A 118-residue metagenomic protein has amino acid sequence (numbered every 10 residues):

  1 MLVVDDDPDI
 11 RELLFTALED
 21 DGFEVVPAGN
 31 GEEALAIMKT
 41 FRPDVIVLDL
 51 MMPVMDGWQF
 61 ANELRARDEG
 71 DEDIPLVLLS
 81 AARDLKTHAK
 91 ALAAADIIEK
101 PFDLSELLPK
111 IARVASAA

Functional and structural regions predicted by a protein language model:
E12-D20: Charged docking surfaces used in two-component/phosphorelay signaling
G22-G29, I37: Short hydrophobic/Thr-rich beta-strand motif most characteristic of the beta2 strand and flanking loop of CheY-like
F41-V47: Active-site beta3 strand of CheY-like receiver
M52: Receiver (REC) domain active-site loop signature in two-component systems and cognate sites in sensor histidine kinases
V77-L79: Hydrophobic/aromatic residues positioned on beta-strands within the core alpha/beta folds
F102-R113: C-terminal output helix
